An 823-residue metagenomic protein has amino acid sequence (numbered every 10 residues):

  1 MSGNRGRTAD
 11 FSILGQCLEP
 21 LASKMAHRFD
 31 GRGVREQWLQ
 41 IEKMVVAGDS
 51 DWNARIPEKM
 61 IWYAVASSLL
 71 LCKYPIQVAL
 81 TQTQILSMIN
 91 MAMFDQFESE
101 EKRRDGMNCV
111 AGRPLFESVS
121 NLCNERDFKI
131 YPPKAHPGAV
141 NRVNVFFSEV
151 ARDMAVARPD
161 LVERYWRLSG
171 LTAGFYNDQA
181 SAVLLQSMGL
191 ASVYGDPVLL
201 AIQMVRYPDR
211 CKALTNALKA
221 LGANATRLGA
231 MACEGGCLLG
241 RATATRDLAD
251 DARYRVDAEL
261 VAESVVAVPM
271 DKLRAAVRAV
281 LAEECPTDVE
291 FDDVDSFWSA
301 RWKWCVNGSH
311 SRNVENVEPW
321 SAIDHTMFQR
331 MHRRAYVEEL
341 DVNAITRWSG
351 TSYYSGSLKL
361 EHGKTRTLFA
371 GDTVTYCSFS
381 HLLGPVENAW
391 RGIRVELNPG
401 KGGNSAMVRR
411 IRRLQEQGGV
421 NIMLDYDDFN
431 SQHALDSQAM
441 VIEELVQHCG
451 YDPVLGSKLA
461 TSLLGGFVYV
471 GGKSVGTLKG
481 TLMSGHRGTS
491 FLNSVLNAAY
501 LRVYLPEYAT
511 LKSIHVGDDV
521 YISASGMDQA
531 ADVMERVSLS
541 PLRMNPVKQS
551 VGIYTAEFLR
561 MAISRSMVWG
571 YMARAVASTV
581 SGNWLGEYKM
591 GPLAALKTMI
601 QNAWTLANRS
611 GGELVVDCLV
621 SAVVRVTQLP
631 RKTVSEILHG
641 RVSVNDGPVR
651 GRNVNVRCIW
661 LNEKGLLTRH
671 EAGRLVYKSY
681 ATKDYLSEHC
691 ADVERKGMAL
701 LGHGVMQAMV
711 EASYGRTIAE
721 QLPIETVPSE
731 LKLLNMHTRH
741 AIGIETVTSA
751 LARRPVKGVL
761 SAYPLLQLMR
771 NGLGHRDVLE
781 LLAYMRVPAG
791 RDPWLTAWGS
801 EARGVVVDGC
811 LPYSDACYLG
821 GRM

Functional and structural regions predicted by a protein language model:
M1-M823: Viral RNA-dependent RNA polymerase
